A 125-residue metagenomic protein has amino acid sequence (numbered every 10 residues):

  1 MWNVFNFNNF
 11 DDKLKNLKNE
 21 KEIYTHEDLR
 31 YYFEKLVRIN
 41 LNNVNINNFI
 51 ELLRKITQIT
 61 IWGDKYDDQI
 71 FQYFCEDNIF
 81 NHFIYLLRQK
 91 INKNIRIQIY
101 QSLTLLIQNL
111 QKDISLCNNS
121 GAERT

Functional and structural regions predicted by a protein language model:
W2-T125: Elongated alpha-helical scaffolds that mediate protein-protein interactions in large eukaryotic proteins, primarily
